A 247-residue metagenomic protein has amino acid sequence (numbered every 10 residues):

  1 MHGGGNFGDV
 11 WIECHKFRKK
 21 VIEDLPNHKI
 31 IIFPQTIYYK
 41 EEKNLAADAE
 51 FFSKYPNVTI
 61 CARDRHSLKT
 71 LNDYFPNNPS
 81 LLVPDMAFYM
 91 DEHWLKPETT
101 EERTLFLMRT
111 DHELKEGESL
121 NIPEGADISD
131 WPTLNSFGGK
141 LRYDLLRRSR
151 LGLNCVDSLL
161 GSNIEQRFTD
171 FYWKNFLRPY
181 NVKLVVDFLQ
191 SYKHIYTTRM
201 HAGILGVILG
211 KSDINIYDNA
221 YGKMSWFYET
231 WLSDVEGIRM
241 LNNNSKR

Functional and structural regions predicted by a protein language model:
M1-R247: Active-site anion-handling motifs in enzyme catalytic cores
